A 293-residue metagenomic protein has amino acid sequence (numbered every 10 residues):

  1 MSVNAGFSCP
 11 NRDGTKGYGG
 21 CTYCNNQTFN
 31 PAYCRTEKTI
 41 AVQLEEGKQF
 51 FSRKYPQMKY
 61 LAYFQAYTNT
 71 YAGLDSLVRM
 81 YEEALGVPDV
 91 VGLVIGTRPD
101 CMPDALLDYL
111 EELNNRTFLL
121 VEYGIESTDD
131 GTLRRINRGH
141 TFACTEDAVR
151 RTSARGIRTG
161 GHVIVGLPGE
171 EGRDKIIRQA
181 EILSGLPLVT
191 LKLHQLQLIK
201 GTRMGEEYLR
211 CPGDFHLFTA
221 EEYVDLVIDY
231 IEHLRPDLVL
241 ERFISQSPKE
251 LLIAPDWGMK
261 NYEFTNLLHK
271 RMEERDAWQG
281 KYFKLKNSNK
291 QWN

Functional and structural regions predicted by a protein language model:
M1-V3, Y60-A62, L93-I95, L119-Y123 (+3 more regions): Hydrophobic faces of well-ordered beta-strands that scaffold small-molecule active sites in alpha/beta enzyme cores
M1-V42: Canonical Radical SAM [4Fe-4S] cluster-binding loop centered on the CxxxCxxC motif and its immediate flanking residues
C21, L85-V90, I177-K192, F264-Q279: Structural recognition of alpha->loop->beta junctions
Q27-G47, F51-L74, D89-M102, F118-T145 (+1 more regions): Core AdoMet radical
L44-K48, L77-E82, L107-E111, T145-V149 (+2 more regions): Generic structural signal for well-ordered alpha-helices, preferentially at hydrophobic/aromatic core positions
F51-Y55, Y81-P88, D108-F118, R150-A154: Acidic (Asp/Glu)-rich catalytic clusters
A143-M204, E221-I244: Conserved C-terminal portion of the radical SAM core fold that forms the substrate/S-adenosylmethionine-binding
T190, L198-N293: Auxiliary Fe-S-binding modules of radical SAM enzymes
